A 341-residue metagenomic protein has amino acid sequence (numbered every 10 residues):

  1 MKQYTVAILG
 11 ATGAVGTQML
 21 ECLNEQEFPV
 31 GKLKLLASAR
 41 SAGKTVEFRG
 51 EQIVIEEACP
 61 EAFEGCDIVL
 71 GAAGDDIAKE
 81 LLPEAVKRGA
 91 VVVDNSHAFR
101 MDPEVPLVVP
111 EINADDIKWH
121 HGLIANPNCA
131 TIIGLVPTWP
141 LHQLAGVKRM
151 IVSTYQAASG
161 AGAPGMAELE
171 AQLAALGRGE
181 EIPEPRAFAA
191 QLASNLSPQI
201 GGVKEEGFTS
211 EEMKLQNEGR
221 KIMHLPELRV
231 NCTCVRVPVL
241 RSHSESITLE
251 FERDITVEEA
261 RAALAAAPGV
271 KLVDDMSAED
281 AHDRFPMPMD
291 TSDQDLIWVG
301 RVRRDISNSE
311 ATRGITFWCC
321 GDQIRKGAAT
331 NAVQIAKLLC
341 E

Functional and structural regions predicted by a protein language model:
M1-L192, E227-R229, A262, T291 (+4 more regions): N-terminal Rossmann-like NAD(P) cofactor-binding subdomain of oxidoreductases, focused on the glycine-rich
L20, Q216-R220, R261, A265: Generic solvent-exposed, charged/amphipathic alpha-helical segments that serve as macromolecular interface scaffolds
A39-S41, C129-A130, T154-A161, L196-V203 (+2 more regions): Glycine-rich beta-alpha junction loops
H120-A125, N195-E206, F317-C319: Helix-loop-beta segment of a Rossmann-like dinucleotide-binding subdomain
I124-L135, G207-Q216, G327-N331: A glycine-rich, Thr/Ser-enriched phosphate-binding loop motif common to dinucleotide/cofactor-binding enzymes
A193-L240: Oxyanion-binding "anion nests"
L228-E341: C-terminal active-site/capping subdomain that shapes the small-molecule cofactor and substrate pocket of enzyme
